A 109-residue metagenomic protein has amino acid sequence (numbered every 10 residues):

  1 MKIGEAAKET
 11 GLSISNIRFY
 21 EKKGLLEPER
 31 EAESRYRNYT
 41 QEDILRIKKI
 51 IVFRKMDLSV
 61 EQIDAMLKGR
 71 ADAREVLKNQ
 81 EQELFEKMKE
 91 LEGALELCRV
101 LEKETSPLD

Functional and structural regions predicted by a protein language model:
M1-Q62: Basic helix-turn-helix/winged-helix DNA-binding cores and closely related short helical interaction motifs
I51, I63-D109: Short, charged amphipathic alpha-helical surface segments
